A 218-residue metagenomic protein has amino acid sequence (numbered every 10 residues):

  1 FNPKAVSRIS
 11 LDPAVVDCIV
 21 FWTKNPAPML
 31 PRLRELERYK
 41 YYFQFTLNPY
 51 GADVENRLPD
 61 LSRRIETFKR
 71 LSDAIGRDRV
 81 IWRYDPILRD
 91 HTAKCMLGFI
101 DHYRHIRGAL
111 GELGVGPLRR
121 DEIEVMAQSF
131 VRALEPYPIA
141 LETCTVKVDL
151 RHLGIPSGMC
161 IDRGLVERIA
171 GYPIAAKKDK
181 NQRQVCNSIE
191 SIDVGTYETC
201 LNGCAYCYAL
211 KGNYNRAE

Functional and structural regions predicted by a protein language model:
F1-E55, L61, E66-R70, Y214-E218: Conserved Radical SAM active-site core
D12, G154-Y197: N-terminal [4Fe-4S]-dependent radical SAM core
A14-D17, Y39-Y41, G76-V80, T92-A93 (+1 more regions): Short, well-ordered coil/turn segments that N-cap beta-strands
K40-Y50, R79-Y84, T92-Y103: Non-cysteine beta-strand/loop elements that form the S-adenosyl-L-methionine
E55, L88-D90, C95-L118, T145-G158: Flexible glycine/acidic-rich beta-alpha junction loops that bind and position SAM and/or redox cofactors in anaerobic
L58-F68, K94, R119-V131: Well-ordered, non-membrane alpha-helical segments in soluble/globular domains
H105-R132, Y137-A140: C-terminal scaffold of the Radical SAM
I192-G212: Local cysteine-cluster metal-coordination motifs and their immediate loop/turn environment, predominantly Fe-S cluster
